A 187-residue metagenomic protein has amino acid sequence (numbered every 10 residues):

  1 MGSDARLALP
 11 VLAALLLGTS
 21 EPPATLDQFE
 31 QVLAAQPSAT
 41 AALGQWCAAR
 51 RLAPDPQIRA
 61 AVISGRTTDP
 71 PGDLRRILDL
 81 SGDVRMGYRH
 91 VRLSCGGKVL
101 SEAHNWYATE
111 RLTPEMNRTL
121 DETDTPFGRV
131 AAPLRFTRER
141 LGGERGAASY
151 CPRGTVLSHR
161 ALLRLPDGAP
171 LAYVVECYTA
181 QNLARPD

Functional and structural regions predicted by a protein language model:
G2-E21: Bacterial Sec-dependent signal peptides at the C-terminal "C-region" and cleavage site
R6, R89, H159-R160: Basic side chains
G18-S94, K98-Y150, R164-D187: N-terminal domain-onset segments
V156-L165: Low-complexity, intrinsically disordered Gly/Pro/Thr-rich segments
